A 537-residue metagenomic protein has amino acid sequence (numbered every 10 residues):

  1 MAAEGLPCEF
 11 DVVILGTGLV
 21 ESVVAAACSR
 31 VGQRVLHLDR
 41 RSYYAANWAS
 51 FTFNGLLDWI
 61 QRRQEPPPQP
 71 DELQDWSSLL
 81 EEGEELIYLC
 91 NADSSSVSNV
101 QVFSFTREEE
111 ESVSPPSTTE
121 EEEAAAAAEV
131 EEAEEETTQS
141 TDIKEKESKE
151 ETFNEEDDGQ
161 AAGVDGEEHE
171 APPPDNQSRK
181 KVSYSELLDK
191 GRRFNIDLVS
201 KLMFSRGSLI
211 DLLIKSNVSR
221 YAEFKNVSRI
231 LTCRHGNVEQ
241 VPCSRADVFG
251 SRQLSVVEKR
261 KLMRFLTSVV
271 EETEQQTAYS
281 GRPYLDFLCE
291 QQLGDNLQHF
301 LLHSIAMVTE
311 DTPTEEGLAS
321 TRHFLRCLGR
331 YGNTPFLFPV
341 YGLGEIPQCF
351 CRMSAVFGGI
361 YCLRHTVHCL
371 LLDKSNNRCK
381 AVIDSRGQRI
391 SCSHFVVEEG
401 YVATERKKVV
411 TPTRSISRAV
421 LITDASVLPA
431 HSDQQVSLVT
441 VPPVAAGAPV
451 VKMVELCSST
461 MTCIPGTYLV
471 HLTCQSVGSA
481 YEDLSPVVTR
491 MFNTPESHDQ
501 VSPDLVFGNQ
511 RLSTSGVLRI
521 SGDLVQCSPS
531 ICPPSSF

Functional and structural regions predicted by a protein language model:
A3-V20, L36: Beta1/beta-strand and adjacent pyrophosphate-binding region of the FAD-binding site in flavoprotein oxidoreductases
V13-L15, V24-L57, P66-D71, K144-K146 (+1 more regions): Glycine-rich FAD pyrophosphate-binding loop
G16, R40, K215, E290-Q291 (+3 more regions): Short, well-ordered coil/turn residues at beta-beta hairpins and beta-strand->alpha-helix junctions within
R41-L57, Q61, P70-Q74, N226-C233 (+6 more regions): Short amphipathic alpha-helical segments embedded in low-complexity Lys/Glu-rich regions
P67-K181, A381: Long intrinsically disordered, low-complexity regions that are acidic and Ser/Thr-rich
E145, E168-V182, L187-R330, T334-Y341: Rossmann-like flavin
F338, Q348-G359, T366-Q500: Mid-domain catalytic core of redox enzymes that form a hydrophobic substrate pocket/lid adjacent to a catalytic redox
T467-Y468, S476-F537: C-terminal catalytic lobe of FAD-dependent flavoproteins
